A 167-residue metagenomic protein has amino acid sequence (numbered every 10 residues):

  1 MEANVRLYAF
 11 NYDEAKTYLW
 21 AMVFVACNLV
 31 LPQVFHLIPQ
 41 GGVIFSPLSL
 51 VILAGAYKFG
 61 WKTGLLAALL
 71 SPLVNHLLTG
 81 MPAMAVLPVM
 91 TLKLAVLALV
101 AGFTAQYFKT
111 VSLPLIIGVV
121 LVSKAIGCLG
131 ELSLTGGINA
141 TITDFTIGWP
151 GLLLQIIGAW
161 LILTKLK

Functional and structural regions predicted by a protein language model:
E2-G55, K62-T63: Hydrophobic transmembrane alpha-helices
Y12-D13, A56, L70, A85-M90: Short, structured secondary-structure boundary patches
L19, V23-A26, A56, L99 (+3 more regions): Cleavable Sec-type N-terminal signal peptides
V25-V34, L70-T79, V120-L129: Aromatic-anchored segments of alpha-helical transmembrane domains
L37-G42, G80-T91, V96, F103-K167: Membrane-embedded alpha-helical hairpins and interfacial helices in multi-pass inner-membrane proteins
L50-V51, S71-N75, L94-A101: Hydrophobic alpha-helical segments within and immediately flanking transmembrane helices of multi-pass membrane proteins
A56-A67, Y107-V111: Membrane-helix interface "capping/anchor" motifs
L66-L70, G158: Short hydrophobic alpha-helical segments that form membrane-spanning helices or hydrophobic packing faces of helical
